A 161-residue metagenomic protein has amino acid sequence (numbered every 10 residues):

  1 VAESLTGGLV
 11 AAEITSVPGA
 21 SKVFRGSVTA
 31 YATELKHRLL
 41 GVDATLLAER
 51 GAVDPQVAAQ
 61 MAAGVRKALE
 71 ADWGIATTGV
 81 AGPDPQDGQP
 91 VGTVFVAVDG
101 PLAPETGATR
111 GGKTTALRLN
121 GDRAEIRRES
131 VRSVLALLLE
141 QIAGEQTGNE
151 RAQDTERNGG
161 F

Functional and structural regions predicted by a protein language model:
V1-F161: Short alpha-helical segments enriched in small residues
